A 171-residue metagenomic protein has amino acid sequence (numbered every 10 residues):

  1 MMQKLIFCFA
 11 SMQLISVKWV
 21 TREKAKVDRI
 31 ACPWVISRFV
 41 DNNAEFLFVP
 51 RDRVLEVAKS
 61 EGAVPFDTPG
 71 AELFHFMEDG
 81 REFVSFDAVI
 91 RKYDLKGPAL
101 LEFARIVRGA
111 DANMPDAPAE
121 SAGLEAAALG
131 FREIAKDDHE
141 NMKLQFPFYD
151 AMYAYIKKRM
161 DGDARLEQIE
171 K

Functional and structural regions predicted by a protein language model:
M12-Q13: Soluble secreted/lumenal catalytic domains with histidine-centered metal-binding or acid-base catalytic motifs
W19-R22, R29-P98: Conserved, aromatic- and glycine-enriched, well-ordered alpha/beta core segments that occur as contiguous structural
A88-K171: A charged, amphipathic interaction segment
